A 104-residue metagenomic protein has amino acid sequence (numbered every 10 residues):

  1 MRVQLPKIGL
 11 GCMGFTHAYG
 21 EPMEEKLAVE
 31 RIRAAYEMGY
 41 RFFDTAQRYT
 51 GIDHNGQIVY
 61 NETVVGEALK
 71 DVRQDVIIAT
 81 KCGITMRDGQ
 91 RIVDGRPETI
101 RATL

Functional and structural regions predicted by a protein language model:
M1-I77: N-terminal binding-site loop/beta-alpha segment at the start of enzyme catalytic domains that lines or forms
R2, T99-L104: CE4/NodB-like, metal-dependent polysaccharide N-deacetylase domain that modifies extracellular/periplasmic N-acetylated
G14-L27, T85-R101: Active-site mouth loops of central-metabolism enzymes
R48-Y49, D71-E98: Structural motif corresponding to the early beta-alpha repeats
